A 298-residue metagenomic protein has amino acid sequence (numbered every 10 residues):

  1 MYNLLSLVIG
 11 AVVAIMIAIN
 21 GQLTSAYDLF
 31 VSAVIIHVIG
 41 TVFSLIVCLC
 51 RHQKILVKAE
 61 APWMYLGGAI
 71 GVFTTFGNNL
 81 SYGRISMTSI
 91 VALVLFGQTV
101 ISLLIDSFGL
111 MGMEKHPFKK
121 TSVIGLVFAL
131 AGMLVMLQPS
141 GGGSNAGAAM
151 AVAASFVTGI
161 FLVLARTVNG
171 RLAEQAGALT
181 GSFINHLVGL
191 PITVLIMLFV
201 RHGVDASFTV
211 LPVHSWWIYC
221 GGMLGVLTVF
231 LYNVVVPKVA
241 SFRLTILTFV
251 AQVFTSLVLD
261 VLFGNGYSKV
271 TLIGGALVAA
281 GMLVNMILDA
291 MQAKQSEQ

Functional and structural regions predicted by a protein language model:
M1-L7, L103-I160, G275-Q298: Juxtamembrane helix-loop boundary signature in multi-pass membrane transporters
M1-V31, L66-A69, F73, G77 (+3 more regions): Glycine-/small-residue-enriched transmembrane alpha-helix faces in small-molecule transporters and effluxers
Y2-L5, D28-C50, G125-F128, A153-A154 (+2 more regions): Hydrophobic alpha-helical transmembrane segments of multi-pass integral membrane proteins, especially transporters
Y2-L7, K54-T74, T121, M150-F156 (+1 more regions): Loop-to-transmembrane-helix transition segments
L5, S25-V42, Y82-V100, A146-F161 (+2 more regions): Structural signature of hydrophobic alpha-helical transmembrane segments
V57-S89, V94, V135, G222-V239: Specific transmembrane alpha-helical segments of multi-pass solute transporters/efflux pumps, especially DMT/EamA
L80, T88-T99, R171-V188, V226-D260: Helix-helix packing/entry segments at the starts of transmembrane helices
T99-T121, V253-L272: C-terminal transmembrane-helix exit sites in multi-pass transporters
